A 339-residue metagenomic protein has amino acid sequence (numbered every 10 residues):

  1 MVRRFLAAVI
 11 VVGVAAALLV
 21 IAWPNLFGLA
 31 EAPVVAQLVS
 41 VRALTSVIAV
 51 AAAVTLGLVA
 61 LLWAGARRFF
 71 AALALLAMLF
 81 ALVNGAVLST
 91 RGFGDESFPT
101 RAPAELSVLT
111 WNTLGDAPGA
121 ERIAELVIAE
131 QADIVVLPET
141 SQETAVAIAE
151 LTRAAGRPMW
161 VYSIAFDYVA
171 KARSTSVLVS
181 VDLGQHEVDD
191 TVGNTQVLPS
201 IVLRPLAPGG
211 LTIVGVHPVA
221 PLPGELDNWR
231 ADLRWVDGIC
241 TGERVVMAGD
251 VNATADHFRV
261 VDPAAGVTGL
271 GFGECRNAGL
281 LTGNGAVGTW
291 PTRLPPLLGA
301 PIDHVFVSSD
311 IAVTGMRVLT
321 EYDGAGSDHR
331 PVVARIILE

Functional and structural regions predicted by a protein language model:
V2-L151: N-terminal, active-site-proximal structural segment of metallo-dependent hydrolase catalytic domains
A30-S40, P158-V179, T254-A325: Active site of divalent-metal-dependent phosphoester/diester hydrolases
L38, S107-T113, I123-A149, I164 (+6 more regions): Active-site beta-strand/loop signature of hydrolases that rely on acidic residues for catalysis
L88-G94, P138-G210: Structured beta-strand-rich core segments of catalytic domains in phosphoester-bond hydrolases
A120-E121, R230, G299: Structural motif corresponding to alpha-helix initiation and N-cap regions
V179-V181, S308, R335-E339: Short beta-strand-to-coil "C-cap" segments at the C-terminal boundary of structured domains/repeats, marking
H186-T241, D256: Catalytic-adjacent loop/helix segments of enzymes that bind and process anionic phosphate/sulfate esters
R230, T314, V318-L319, A325 (+2 more regions): Soluble mature domains adjacent to a membrane tether on cell-surface and organelle-surface proteins
